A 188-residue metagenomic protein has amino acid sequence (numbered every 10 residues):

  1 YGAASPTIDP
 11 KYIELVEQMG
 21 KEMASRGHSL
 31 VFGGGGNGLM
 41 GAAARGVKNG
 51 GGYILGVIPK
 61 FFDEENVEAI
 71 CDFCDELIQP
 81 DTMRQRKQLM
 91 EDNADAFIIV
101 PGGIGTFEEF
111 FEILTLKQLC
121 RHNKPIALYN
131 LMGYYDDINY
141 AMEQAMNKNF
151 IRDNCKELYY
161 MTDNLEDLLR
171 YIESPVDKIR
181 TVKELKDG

Functional and structural regions predicted by a protein language model:
Y1-L55: Glycine-rich beta-alpha loop segments
A3-P6, G36, K60-F62, G102-G105: Short glycine-rich anion-binding loops that position phosphate/pyrophosphate groups of nucleotides and phosphorylated
T7, G38, Q85, G105 (+2 more regions): Short alpha-helical
N37-R45, Y134-M146: Glycine-rich, charge-decorated loop segments at or immediately adjacent to ligand/cofactor-binding or catalytic sites
G38-I99: Acidic/glycine-enriched connector segments
G56-I58, V100, L114-Y140, D153-C155: Short, acidic/small-residue loops that bind anionic groups at enzyme active sites
Q85-C120, A127, D177-K186: Active-site/ligand-binding-proximal alpha/beta "capping" segment
D92-A96, K148-G188: A charged, well-structured terminal subsegment
